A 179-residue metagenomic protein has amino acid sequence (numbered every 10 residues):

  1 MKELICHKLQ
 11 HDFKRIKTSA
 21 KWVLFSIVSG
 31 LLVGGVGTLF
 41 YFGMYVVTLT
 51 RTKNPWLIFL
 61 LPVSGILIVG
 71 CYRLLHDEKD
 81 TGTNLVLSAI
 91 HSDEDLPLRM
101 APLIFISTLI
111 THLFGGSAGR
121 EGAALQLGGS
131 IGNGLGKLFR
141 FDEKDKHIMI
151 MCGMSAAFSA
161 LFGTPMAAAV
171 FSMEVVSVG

Functional and structural regions predicted by a protein language model:
M1-G179: Alpha-helical transmembrane segments and immediately membrane-proximal extracytoplasmic
